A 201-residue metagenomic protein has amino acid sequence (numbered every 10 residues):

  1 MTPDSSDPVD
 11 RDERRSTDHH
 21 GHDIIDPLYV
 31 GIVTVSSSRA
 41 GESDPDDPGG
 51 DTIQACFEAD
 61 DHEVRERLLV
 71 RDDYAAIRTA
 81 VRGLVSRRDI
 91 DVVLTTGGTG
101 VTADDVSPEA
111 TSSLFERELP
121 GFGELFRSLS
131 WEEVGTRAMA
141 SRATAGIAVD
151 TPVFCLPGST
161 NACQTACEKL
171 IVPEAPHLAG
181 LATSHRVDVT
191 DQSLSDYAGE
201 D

Functional and structural regions predicted by a protein language model:
M1-D201: Non-catalytic beta/alpha edge segments that cap or flank active sites
